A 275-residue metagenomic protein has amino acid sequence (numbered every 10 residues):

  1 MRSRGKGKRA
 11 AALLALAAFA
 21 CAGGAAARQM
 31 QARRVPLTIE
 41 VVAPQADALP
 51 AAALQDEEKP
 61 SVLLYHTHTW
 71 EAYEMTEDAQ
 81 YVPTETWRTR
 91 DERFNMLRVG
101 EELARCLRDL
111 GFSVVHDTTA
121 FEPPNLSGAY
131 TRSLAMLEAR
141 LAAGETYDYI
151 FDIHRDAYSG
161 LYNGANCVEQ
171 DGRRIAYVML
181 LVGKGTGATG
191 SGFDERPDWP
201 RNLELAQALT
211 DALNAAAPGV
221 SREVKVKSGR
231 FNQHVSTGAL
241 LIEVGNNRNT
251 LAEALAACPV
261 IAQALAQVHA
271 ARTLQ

Functional and structural regions predicted by a protein language model:
M1-G7: N-terminal Lys/Arg-rich, disordered targeting/topogenic segments
A11-D148, D156-A165, L255, P259 (+1 more regions): N-terminal catalytic or cofactor-binding beta/alpha core of small enzyme domains
L63-Y65, V114-H116, Y149-D152, M179-L181 (+2 more regions): Structural recognition of the beta-strand scaffold that forms the well-ordered cores of secreted hydrolase catalytic
Y65-W70, H154-D156, G183-G185, G245-N247: Solvent-exposed coil/turn segments that connect beta secondary-structure elements in extracytoplasmic/periplasmic
P83-T86, S159-P197: A short, glycine/acidic-enriched catalytic loop
L110-S113, E145-Y149, I175-Y177, V220 (+1 more regions): Loop/turn elements at helix/coil->beta-strand transitions in domains of secreted/extracellular proteins
D198-K225: Active-site-adjacent substrate-binding region of metalloamidase/peptidase-like peptide-processing proteins
G219-Q275: Active-site-adjacent mobile loop/cap segments within catalytic or ligand-binding domains
